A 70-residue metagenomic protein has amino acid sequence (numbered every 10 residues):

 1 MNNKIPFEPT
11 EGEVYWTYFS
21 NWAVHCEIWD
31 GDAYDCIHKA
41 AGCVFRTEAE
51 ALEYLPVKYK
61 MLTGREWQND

Functional and structural regions predicted by a protein language model:
M1-N3, K60-D70: Short intrinsically disordered terminal tails
F7-T10, V57, N69: Generic low-complexity segments that are intrinsically disordered, proline-rich and/or Lys/Arg-biased
E8-A40: Short aromatic-glycine-(Arg/Gly/Cys) micro-motifs in beta-strand/loop hairpins
G12, S20-V24, E50, Y59 (+1 more regions): Short linear sequence elements within intrinsically disordered, low-complexity coil regions
Y34-T63: A short, charged, amphipathic alpha-helix used as a generic interaction element across diverse proteins
